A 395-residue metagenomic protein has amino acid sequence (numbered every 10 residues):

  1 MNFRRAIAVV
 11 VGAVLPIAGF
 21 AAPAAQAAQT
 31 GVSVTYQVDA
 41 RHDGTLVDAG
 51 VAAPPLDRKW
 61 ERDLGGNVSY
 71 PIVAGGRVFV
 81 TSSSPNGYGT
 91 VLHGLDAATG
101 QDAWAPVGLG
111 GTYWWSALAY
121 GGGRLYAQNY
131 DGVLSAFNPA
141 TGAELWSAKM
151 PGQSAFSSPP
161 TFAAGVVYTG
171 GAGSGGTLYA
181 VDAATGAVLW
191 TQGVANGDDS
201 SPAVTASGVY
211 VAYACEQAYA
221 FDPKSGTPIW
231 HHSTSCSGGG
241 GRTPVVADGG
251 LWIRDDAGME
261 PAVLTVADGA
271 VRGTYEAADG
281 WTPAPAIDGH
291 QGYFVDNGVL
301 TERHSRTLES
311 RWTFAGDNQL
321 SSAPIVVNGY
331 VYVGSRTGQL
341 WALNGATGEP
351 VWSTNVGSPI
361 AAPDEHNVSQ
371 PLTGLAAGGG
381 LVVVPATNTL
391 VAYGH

Functional and structural regions predicted by a protein language model:
M1-A27: Secretory targeting and sorting signals
A28-D57: Blade/loop signatures of beta-propeller domains
G31-A40, G66-L92, P106, G110-S135 (+7 more regions): Repeat-blade elements of multi-bladed beta-propeller folds
A52-S69: N-terminal, post-signal-peptide region of Sec/Tat-exported proteins
D57-R62, Q101-V107, A143-K149, A187-Q192 (+5 more regions): A short beta-strand motif characteristic of beta-propeller blades
D96-T99, N138-G142, D182-G186, D222-G226 (+4 more regions): Short loop/turn segments that connect beta-strands within beta-propeller blades
